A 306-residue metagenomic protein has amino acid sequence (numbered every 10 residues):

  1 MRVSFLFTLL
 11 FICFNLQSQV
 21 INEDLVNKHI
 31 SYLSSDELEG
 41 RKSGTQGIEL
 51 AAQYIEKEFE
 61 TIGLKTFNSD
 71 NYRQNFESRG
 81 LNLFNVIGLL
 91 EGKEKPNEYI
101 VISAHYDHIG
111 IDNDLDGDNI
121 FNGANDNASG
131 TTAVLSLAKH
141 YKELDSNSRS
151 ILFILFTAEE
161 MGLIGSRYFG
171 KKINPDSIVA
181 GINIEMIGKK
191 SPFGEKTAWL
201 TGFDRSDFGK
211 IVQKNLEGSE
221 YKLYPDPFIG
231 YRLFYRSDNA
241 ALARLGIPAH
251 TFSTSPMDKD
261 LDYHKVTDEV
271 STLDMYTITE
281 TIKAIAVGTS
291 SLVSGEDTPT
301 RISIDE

Functional and structural regions predicted by a protein language model:
M1-I21: Bacterial Sec-dependent N-terminal signal peptides
V20-L50, I62, T66-N68, K189 (+2 more regions): N-terminal capping segment at the start of a domain
L33, F59, F76-D114: Acidic/His- and Gly-rich active-site-bordering loop/insert found across diverse amide/peptide-bond hydrolases
D36-Q46, Q74-E77, D116-N127, L155-F156 (+3 more regions): Second-shell loop/turn segments in exported
R41-E91: A non-catalytic alpha/beta surface segment that caps or lines the substrate-entry region of metallo-dependent hydrolase
G88, I102, H108, N113-M161 (+1 more regions): Alpha-helical metal-binding/catalytic segments enriched in His/Glu/Asp
F156-T254, D297-T300: Metal-dependent peptidase/peptidase-like ectodomains
T254, K259-E306: His/Asp/Glu-rich mid-to-C-terminal helical/loop segments that flank catalytic regions of hydrolases
